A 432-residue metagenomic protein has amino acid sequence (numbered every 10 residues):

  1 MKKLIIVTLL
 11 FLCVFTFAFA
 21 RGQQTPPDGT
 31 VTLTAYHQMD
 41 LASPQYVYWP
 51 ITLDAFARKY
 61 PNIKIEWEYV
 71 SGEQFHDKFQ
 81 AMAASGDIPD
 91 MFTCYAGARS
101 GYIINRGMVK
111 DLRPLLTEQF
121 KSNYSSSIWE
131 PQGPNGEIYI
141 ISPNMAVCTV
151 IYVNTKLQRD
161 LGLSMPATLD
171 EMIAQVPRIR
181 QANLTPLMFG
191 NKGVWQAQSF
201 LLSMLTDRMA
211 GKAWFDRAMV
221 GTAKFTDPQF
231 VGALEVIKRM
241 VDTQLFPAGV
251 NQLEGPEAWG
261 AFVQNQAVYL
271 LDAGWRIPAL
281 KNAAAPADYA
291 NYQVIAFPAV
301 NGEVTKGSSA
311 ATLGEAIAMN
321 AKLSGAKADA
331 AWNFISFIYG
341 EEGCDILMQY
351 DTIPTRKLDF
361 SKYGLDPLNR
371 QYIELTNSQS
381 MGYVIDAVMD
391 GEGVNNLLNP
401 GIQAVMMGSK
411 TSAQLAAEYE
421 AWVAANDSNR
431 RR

Functional and structural regions predicted by a protein language model:
V7, F17-R106, E118-F120, M165 (+5 more regions): Conserved N-terminal structural module of periplasmic/extracytoplasmic solute-binding proteins
G22, Y95-T149, S164, I173 (+5 more regions): Hinge/lid segment of periplasmic solute-binding proteins
D54-K59, D160-L161, T243, A283-Y350: Extracytoplasmic/periplasmic substrate-recognition and gating elements
P89-D90, Q119-K156, T185-M188, V304-A310 (+1 more regions): A structural signal for short loop-to-beta-strand junctions that line the ligand-binding cleft of periplasmic/secreted
D111-S126, S164, N191, R208-G232 (+4 more regions): Short, solvent-exposed loop/beta-turn-alpha elements that line the ligand-binding surface or hinge of extracytoplasmic
G133, S142, A218, A311 (+2 more regions): C-terminal capping/gating helix-and-loop segments adjacent to ligand/active sites or protein-protein/ligand interfaces
I138-P143, T149, I173-T222: Extracytoplasmic/periplasmic solute-binding protein
V176-R178, M219-V250: Glycine-centered hinge/linker elements that transmit conformational signals in sensory and ligand-binding systems
